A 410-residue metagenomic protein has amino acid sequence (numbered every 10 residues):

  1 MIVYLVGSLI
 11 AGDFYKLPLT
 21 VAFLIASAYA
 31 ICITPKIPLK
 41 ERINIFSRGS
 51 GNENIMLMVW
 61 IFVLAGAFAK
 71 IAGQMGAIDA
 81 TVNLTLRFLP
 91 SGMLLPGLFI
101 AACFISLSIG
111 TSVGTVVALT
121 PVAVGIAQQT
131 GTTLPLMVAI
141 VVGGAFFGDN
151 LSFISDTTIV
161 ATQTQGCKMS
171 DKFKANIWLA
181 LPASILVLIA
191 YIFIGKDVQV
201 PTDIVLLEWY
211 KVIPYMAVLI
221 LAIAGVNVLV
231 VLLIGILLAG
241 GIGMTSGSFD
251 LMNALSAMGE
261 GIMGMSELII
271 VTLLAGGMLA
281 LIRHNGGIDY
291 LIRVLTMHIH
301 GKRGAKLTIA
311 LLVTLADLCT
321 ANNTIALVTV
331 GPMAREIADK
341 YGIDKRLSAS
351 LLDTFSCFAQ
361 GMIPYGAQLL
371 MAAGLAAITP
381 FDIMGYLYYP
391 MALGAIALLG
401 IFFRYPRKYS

Functional and structural regions predicted by a protein language model:
M1-L5, F14-P35, M58-L64, Y210-L221 (+3 more regions): Hydrophobic mid-bilayer segments of alpha-helices in multi-pass membrane transport proteins, especially secondary
L9-A22, G49-E53, T85-P90, K174 (+4 more regions): Interfacial loop-to-helix junctions that mark the boundaries of transmembrane helices in multi-pass membrane
A11-F14, G143-F146, N150-V205, Y210 (+2 more regions): Juxtamembrane and boundary regions of transmembrane helices in multi-pass small-molecule transporters and channels
T20-L24, C32, I43-G76, G92 (+5 more regions): Core transmembrane alpha-helical segments of multi-pass membrane transporters/permeases
I37-P38, G51-I55, G131-P135, V160-K172 (+5 more regions): Juxtamembrane helix-boundary/capping and inter-helix hinge elements in multi-pass membrane proteins
N52-M58, N83-A101, A127-M137, V205-I213 (+4 more regions): Membrane-interfacial loop-to-helix junctions in multi-pass transporters
V59-F68, L89-V122, L295-R335, L352: Hydrophobic alpha-helical transmembrane segments of multi-pass integral membrane proteins, predominantly secondary
I61, G92-I105, G131-G148, G304-D317 (+3 more regions): Alpha-helical transmembrane segments of multi-pass membrane proteins
